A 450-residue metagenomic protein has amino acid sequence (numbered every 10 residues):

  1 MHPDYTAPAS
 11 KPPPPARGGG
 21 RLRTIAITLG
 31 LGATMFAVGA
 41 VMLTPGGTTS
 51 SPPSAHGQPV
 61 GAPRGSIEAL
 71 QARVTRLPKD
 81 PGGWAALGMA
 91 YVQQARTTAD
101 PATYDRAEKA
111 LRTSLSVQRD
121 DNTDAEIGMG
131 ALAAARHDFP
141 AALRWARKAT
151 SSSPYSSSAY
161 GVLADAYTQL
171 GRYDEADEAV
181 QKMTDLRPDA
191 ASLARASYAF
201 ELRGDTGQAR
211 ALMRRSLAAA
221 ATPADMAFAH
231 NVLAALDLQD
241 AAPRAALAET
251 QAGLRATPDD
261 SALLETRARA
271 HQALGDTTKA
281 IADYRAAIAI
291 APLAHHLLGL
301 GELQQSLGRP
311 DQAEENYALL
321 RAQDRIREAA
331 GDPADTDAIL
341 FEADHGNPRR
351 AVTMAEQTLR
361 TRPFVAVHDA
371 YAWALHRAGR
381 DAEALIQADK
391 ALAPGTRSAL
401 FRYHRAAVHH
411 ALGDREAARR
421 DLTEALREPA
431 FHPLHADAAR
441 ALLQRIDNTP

Functional and structural regions predicted by a protein language model:
P3-D124, R144, A430, D437-A438 (+1 more regions): N-terminal leader/linker segments that initiate helical-solenoid repeat arrays
P78, R119-D120, P154, R187-P188 (+8 more regions): Short coil turns that delineate tetratricopeptide repeat
G82, M89, D124, S158 (+9 more regions): Start-of-helix register in tetratricopeptide repeats
A86, I127-G128, V162, R195-A196 (+7 more regions): Canonical tetratricopeptide repeat
Q94, T98-P101, R136, L170 (+8 more regions): Structural motif corresponding to the intra-repeat A-B loop/turn of tetratricopeptide repeats
